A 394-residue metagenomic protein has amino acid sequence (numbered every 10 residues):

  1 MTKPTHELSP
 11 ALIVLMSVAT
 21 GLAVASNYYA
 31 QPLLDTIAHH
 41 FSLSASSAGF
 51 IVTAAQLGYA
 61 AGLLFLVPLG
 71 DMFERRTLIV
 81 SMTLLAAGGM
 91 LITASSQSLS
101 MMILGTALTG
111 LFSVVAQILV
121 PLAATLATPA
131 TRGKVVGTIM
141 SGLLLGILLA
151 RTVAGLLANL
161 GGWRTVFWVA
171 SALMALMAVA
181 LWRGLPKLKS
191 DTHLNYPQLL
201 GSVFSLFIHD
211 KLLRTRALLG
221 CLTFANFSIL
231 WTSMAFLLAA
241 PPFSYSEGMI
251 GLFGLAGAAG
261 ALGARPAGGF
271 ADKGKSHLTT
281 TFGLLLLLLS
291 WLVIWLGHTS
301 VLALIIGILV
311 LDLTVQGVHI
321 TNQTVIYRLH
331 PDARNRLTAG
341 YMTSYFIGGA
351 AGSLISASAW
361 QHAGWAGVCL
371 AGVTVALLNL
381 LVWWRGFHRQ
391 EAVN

Functional and structural regions predicted by a protein language model:
A61-L99: Conserved MFS/SLC helix-loop-helix module at the cytosolic interface between two early adjacent transmembrane helices
L63-E74, L262-S276, W360: Helix-to-loop junctions at the C-terminal end of transmembrane segments in multipass secondary transporters
L78-L91, L278-L292, V373: Structural signature of the two symmetry-related core transmembrane helices
M101, T138-L185: Helix-loop-helix hairpin linking two adjacent transmembrane segments in secondary transporters
G105-G142: Cytoplasmic helix-loop-helix junction between adjacent transmembrane helices in 12-TM secondary transporters
V115-A127, G317-H330: Intracellular juxtamembrane helix-capping segments at the cytosolic ends of symmetry-related transmembrane helices
W182-S205: Flexible cytoplasmic inter-helical loops of multi-pass small-molecule transporters
H277-N322: C-terminal transmembrane helical hairpin of 12-TM major facilitator-type secondary transporters
